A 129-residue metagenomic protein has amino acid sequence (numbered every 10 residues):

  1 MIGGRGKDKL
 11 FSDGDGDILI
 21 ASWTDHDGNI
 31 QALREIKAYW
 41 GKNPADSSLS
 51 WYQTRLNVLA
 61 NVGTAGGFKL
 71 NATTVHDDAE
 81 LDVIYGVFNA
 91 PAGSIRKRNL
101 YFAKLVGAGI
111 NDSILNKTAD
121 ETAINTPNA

Functional and structural regions predicted by a protein language model:
M1-A129: Acidic, glycine-rich low-complexity segments
